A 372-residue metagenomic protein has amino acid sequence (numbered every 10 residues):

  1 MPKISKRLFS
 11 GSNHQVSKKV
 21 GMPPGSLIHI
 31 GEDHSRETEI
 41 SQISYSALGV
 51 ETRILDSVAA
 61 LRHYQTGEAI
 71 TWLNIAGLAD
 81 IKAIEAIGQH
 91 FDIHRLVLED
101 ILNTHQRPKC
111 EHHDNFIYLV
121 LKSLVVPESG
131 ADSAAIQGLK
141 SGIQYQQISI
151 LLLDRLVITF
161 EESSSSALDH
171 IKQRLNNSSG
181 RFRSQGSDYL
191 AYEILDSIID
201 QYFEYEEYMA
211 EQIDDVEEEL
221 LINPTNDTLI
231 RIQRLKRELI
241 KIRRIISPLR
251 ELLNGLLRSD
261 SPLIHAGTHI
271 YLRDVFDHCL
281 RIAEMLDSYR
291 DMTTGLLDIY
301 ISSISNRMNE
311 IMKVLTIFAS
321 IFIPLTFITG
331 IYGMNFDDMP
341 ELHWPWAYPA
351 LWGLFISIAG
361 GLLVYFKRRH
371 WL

Functional and structural regions predicted by a protein language model:
M1-H265, Y271-D274, H278-R281, M285 (+1 more regions): Peripheral, non-transmembrane regulatory/ligand-interaction domains of membrane transport proteins
M1-L8, D277-L372: Hydrophobic alpha-helical transmembrane segments and their immediately adjacent juxtamembrane loops
